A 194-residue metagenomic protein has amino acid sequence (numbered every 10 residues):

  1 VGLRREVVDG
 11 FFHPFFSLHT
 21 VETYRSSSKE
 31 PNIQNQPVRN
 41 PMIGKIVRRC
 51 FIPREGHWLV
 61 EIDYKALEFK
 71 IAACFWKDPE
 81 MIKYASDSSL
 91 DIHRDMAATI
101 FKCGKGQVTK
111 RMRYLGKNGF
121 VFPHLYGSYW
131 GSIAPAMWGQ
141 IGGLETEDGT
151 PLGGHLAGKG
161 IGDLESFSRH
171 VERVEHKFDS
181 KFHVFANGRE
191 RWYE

Functional and structural regions predicted by a protein language model:
V1-P37, K110-E194: Electropositive nucleic-acid-contacting surfaces
V1-V108, G188-E194: Acidic, glycine-rich two-metal-ion catalytic cores of nucleic acid-processing enzymes
